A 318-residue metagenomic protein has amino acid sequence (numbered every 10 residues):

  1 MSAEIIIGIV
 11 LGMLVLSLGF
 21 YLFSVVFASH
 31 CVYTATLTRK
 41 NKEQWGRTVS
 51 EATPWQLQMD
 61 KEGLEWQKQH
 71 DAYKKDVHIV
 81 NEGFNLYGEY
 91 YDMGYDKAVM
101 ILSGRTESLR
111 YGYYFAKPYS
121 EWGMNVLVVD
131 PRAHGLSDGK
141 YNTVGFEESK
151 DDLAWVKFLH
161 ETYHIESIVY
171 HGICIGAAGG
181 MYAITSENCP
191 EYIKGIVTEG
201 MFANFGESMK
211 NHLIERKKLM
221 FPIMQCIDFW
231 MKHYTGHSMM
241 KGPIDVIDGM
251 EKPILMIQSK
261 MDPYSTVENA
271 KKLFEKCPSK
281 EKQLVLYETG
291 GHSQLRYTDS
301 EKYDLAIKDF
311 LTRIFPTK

Functional and structural regions predicted by a protein language model:
M13-I79: An N-terminal hydrophobic leader/cap segment in hydrolases
D96-G104: Short beta-strand element of the alpha/beta-hydrolase
A116-D138: Conserved alpha/beta-hydrolase
H134-Y163, S167: Catalytic nucleophile-loop/oxyanion-hole region of alpha/beta-hydrolase and closely related hydrolase-like folds
Y182-H237, V246: Hydrolase active-site cap/lid region
M250-E251, M256-Q258, D262: Short beta-strand/loop motif that positions the catalytic acidic residue of the alpha/beta-hydrolase fold
P263-N269: Conserved alpha/beta-hydrolase "acid-adjacent" motif
G290-E301: Catalytic histidine-centered segment of alpha/beta-hydrolase-like enzymes
